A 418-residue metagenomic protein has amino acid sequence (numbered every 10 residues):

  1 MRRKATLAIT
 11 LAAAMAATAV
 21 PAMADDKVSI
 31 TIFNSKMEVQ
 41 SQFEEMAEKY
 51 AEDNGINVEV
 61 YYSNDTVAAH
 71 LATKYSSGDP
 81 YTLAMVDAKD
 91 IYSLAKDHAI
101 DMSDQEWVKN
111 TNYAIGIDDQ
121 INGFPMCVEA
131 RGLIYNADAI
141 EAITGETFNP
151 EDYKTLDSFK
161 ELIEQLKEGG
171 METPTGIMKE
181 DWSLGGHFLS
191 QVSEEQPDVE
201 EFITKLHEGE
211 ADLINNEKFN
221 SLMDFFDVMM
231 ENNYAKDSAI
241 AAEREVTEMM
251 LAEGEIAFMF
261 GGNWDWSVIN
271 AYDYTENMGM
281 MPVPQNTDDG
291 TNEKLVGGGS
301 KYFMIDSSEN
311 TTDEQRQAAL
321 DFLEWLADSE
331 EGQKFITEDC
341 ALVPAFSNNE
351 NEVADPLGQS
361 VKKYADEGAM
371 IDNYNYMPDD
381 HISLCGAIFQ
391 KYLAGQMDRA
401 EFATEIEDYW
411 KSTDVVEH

Functional and structural regions predicted by a protein language model:
L7-A8, V20-D90, T287-G290, Q317 (+3 more regions): Conserved N-terminal structural module of periplasmic/extracytoplasmic solute-binding proteins
E48, D53, N232, A271-E338: Extracytoplasmic/periplasmic substrate-recognition and gating elements
K49-N110, A114-G116, D138-F148, M249-M250 (+3 more regions): Extracytoplasmic "Venus flytrap"/periplasmic binding protein-like
E52-G55, G116-G186, P197-I240, S308-T311 (+1 more regions): Helix-loop-helix "hinge/cap" segment bordering the ligand-binding cleft or interdomain interface
K74, Y81-T82, S103-I140, I163 (+3 more regions): A structural signal for short loop-to-beta-strand junctions that line the ligand-binding cleft of periplasmic/secreted
I100-Y113, E151-D152, E195-S221, A271-Y272 (+2 more regions): Short, solvent-exposed loop/beta-turn-alpha elements that line the ligand-binding surface or hinge of extracytoplasmic
G170, Q333, P344-V353, K362-H418: Conserved C-terminal helix/tail region of periplasmic/extracytoplasmic solute-binding proteins
I214-E276, D321-W325, K334: Ligand-binding pocket segment of bilobal, Venus flytrap-like solute-binding proteins
